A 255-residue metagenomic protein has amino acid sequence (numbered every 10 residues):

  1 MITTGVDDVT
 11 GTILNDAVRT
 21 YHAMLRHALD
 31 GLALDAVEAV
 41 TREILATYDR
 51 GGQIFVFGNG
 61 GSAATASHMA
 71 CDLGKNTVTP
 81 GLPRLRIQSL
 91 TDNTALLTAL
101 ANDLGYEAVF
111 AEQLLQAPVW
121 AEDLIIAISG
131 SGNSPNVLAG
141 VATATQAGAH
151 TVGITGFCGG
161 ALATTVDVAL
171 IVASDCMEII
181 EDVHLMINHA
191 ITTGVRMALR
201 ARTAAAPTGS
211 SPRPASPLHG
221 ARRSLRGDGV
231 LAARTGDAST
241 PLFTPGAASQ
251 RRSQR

Functional and structural regions predicted by a protein language model:
M1-G31: Generic N-terminal amphipathic, Lys/Arg-enriched alpha-helix
D30-R50: A short, well-structured juxtamembrane/interface segment
A46-P118: Glycine-rich, small/polar surface segments that engage phosphate groups of diverse ligands
S62-S67, N133-G140, L162: Short glycine/serine/threonine-rich phosphate/pyrophosphate-binding segments that cradle anionic phosphate groups
Q116-P118, I180-S210: A charged, well-structured terminal subsegment
I154-V166: Short, glycine/polar-rich helix-capping loops at beta-to-alpha or helix-loop-helix junctions that flank or form
S210-S211, P217, R223-S224: Intrinsic disorder
